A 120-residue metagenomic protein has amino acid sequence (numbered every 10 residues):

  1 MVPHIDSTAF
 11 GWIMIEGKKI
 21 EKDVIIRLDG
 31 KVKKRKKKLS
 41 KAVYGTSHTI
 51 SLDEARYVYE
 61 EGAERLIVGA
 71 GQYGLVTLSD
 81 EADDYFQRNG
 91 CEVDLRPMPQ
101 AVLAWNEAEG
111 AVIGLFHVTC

Functional and structural regions predicted by a protein language model:
M1-K41: N-terminal, charge-rich interaction modules
I20, V58-G62, N106-G110: Flexible, charged surface loops at secondary-structure boundaries
R27, G69, L115-T119: Short beta-strand segments
K33-V58: Compact, glycine-rich, soluble single-domain proteins
K34-R35, G74-L78, A104: Short active-site-adjacent helix-start/loop capping segments
V58-E92: Mid-chain, well-packed structural core segment of small domains
E92-V102: A short glycine-rich beta-strand->turn/loop micro-motif centered on a GG-aromatic cluster
A101-C120: Short basic, glycine-rich beta-strand/loop surfaces that mediate nucleic-acid
